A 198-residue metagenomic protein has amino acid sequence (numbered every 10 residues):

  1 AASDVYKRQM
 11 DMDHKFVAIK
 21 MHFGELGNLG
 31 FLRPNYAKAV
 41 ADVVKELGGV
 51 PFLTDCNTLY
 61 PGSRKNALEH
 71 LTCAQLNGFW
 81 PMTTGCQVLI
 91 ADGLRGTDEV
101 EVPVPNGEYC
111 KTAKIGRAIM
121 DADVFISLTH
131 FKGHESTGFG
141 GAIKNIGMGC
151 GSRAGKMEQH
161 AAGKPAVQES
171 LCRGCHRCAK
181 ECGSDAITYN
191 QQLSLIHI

Functional and structural regions predicted by a protein language model:
A1-Y6, I198: Short, small-residue-biased leader/transition segments that mark boundaries at the very start of proteins
K7-A18: Glycine-rich phosphate/diphosphate-binding loops that line cofactor/substrate pockets in enzymes
M10-M12, F79-T83, K111-D121, C150 (+3 more regions): Solvent-exposed alpha-helices and their adjacent loops that cap or buttress functional pockets in soluble metabolic
L26-G27, R33: Metallocofactor- and cofactor-centric catalytic cores in central/energy metabolism, strongly enriched
L32-L47: Histidine-anchored nucleotide/phosphate-binding helix
Y60-G140: An acidic, phosphate/nucleotide-engaging active-site surface
P103-I115, N145-A154, E158-V167: Active-site glycine-rich loop that binds ribose-phosphate moieties when present
S152-I196: Ferredoxin-like iron-sulfur electron-transfer modules
